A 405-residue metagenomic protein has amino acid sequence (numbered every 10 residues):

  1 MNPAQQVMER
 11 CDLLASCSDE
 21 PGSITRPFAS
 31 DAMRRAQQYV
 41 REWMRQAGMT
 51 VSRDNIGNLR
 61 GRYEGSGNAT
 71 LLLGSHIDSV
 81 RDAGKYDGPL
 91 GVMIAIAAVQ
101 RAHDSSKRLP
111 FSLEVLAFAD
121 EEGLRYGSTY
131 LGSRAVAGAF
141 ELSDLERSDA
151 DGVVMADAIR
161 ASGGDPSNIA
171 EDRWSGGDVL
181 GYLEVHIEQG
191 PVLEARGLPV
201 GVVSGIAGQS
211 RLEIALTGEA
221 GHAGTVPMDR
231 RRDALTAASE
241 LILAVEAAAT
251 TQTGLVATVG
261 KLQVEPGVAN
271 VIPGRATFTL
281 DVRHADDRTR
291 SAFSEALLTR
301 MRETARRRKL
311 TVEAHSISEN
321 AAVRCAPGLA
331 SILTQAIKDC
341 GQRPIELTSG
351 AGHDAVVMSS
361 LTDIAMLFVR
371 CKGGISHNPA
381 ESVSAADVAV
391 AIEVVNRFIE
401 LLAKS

Functional and structural regions predicted by a protein language model:
M1-S30, A119, N320: N-terminal capping segment at the start of a domain
V7-R10, A15-C17, G74-S75, G274 (+1 more regions): Zn-dependent metallopeptidase/amidohydrolase metal-coordination segment
D19-E64: A non-catalytic alpha/beta surface segment that caps or lines the substrate-entry region of metallo-dependent hydrolase
S23, D54, R108-L109, I169-R173 (+5 more regions): Flexible, glycine/charged-enriched surface loops at secondary-structure junctions
T25-A29, T258-G267, T279-D286, T311-A330: A short beta-alpha structural unit
R35, S204-I206, H222, V226-T251 (+2 more regions): His/Asp/Glu-rich mid-to-C-terminal helical/loop segments that flank catalytic regions of hydrolases
L73, A83-E122, S210-L216, H222-A248 (+3 more regions): Alpha-helical metal-binding/catalytic segments enriched in His/Glu/Asp
E121, G127, L131-D287: Midchain, well-structured core segments that form catalytic/ion-binding scaffolds
